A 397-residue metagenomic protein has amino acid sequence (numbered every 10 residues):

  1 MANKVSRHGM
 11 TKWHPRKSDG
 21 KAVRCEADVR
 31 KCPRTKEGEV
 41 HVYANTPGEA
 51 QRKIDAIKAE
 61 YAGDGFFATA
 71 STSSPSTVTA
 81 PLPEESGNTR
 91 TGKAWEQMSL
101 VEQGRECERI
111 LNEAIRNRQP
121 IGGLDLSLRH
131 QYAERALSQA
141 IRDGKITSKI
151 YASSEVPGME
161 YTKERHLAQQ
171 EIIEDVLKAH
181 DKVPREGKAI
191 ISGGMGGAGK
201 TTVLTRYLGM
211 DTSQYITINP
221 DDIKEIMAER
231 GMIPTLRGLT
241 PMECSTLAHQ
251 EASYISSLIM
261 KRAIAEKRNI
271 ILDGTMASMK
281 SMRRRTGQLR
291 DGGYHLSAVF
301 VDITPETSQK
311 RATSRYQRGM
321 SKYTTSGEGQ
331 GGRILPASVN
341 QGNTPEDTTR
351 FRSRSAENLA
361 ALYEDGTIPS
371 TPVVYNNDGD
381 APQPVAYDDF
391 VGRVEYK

Functional and structural regions predicted by a protein language model:
M1-R109: Arg/Lys-rich, low-complexity, intrinsically disordered basic segments
K149-D181: N-terminal pre-Walker A segment at the start of P-loop NTPase domains
M195-G196: The conserved Walker
K200: Conserved lysine of the Walker
V203: Hydrophobic positions on the alpha1 helix immediately C-terminal to the Walker A/P-loop
Y215-T217, D222-T286: Conserved nucleotide-sensing/catalytic segment adjacent to the nucleotide-binding pocket in NTP-handling enzymes
G292-A312: Conserved phosphate-donor/acceptor-positioning beta-strand/loop module used by diverse small-molecule
K310-K397: Conserved GTP-binding G-domain of TRAFAC-class P-loop NTPases and closely related GTPase folds
